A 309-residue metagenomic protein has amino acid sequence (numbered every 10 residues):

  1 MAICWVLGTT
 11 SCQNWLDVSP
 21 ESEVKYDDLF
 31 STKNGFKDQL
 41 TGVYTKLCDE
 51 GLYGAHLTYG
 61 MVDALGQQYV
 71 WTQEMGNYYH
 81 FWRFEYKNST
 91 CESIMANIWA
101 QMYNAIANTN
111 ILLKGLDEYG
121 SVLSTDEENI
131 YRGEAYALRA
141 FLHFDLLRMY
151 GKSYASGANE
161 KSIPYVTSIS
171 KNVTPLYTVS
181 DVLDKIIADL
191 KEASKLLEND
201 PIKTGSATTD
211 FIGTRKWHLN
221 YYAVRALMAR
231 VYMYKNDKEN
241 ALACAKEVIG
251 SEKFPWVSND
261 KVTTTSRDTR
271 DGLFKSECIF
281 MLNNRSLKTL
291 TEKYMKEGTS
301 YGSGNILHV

Functional and structural regions predicted by a protein language model:
M1-T10: Sec-dependent bacterial lipoprotein signal peptides
C12-M61, A245: Membrane-proximal, proline-rich intrinsically disordered regions
G42, H218, N240-V309: Hydrophobic-face positions in mid-chain alpha helices that act as interaction patches
G76-Y150, N172, Y177-T178, L197: Conserved, well-structured interaction surfaces
N108, V182, D189, L196 (+1 more regions): Alpha-helical solenoid repeat scaffolds, predominantly canonical TPR units
L112, L116, L146-L147, A193 (+3 more regions): Alpha-helical solenoid scaffolds that mediate protein-protein interactions, centered on TPR/SEL1-like repeats but also
